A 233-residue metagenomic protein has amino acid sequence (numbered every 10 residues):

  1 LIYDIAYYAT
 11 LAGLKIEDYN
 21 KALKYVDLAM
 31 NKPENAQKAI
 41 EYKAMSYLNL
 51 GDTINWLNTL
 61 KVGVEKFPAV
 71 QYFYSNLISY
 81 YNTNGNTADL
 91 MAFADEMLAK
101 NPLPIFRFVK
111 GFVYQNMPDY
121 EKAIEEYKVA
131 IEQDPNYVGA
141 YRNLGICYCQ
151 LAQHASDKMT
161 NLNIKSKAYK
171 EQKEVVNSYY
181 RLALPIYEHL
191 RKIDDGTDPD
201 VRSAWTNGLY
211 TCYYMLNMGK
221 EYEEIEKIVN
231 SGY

Functional and structural regions predicted by a protein language model:
I2, A36, V70, L103-P104 (+2 more regions): Residue-level recognition of tetratricopeptide repeat
A9, K43, N76-L77, K110 (+4 more regions): Structural register within alpha-helical repeat arrays
L28-A29, V62-G63, E96-M97, V129-A130 (+1 more regions): Canonical positions in the second alpha-helix
K32, K66-F67, A99-K100, Q133 (+3 more regions): Structural marker of alpha-solenoid helical repeat scaffolds
Q150-I186: Short coil/linker segments at helix-helix boundaries
